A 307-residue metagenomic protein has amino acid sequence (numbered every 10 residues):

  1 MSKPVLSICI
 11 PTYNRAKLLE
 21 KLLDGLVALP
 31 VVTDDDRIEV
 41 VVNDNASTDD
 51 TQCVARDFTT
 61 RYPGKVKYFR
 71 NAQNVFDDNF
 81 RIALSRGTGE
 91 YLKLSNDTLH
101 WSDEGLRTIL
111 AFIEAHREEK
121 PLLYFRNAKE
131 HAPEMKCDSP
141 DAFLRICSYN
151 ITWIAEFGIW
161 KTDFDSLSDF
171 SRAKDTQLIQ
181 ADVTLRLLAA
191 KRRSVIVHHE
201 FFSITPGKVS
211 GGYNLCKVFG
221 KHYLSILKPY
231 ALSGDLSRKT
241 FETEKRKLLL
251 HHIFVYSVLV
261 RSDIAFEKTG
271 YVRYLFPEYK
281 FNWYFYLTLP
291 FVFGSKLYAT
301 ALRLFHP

Functional and structural regions predicted by a protein language model:
V5-S7, E39: Cell-envelope/extracellular polymer assembly enzymes that use nucleotide-activated donors
R15-P30: Short, well-formed alpha-helical segments that are part of the catalytic scaffolds of diverse glycosyltransferases
G25, N43-C53, Q73, N96: A conserved acidic beta->alpha catalytic loop
N71-G87: Glycine-rich, basic loop-to-helix element that forms the pyrophosphate-binding segment of sugar-nucleotide handling
L92: Short aromatic/hydrophobic "clamp" motif used to bind/position activated sugar donors
H100-D138: Conserved donor NDP-sugar-binding/catalytic core segment of glycosyltransferases
C137-V218: Conserved nucleotide-sugar donor-binding catalytic segment
G212-K239, V255-Y279: Catalytic core of nucleotide-sugar-dependent glycosyltransferases
